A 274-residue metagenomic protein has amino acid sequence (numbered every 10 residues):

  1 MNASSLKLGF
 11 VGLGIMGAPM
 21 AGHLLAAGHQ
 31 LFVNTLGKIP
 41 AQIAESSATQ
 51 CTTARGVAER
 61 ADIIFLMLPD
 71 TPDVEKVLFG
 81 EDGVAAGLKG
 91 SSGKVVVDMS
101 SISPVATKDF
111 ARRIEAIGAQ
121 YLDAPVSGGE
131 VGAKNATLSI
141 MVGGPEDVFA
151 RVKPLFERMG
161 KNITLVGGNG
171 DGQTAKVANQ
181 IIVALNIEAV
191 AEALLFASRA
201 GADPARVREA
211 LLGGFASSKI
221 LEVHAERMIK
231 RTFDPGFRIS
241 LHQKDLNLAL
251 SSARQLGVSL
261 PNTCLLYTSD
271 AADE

Functional and structural regions predicted by a protein language model:
M1-L66, K94-V95, E130: NAD(P)+-binding Rossmann beta1-loop-alpha1 motif at the extreme N-terminus of oxidoreductases
M20-A21, F110, L155, F196: Hydrophobic residues within alpha-helices that form the first helical element adjacent to the glycine-rich loop
T53-E59, I63-I64, T71-L138: Rossmann-like NAD(P)(H) cofactor-binding subdomain of soluble oxidoreductases
S101-Q180, A184: Rossmann-fold dinucleotide-binding core
T164-E222, E226-P261, L265: Active-site-lining helix/loop region of Rossmann-like oxidoreductase modules
Y267-E274: Conserved small/polar residues in nucleotide/adenosyl-binding loops
